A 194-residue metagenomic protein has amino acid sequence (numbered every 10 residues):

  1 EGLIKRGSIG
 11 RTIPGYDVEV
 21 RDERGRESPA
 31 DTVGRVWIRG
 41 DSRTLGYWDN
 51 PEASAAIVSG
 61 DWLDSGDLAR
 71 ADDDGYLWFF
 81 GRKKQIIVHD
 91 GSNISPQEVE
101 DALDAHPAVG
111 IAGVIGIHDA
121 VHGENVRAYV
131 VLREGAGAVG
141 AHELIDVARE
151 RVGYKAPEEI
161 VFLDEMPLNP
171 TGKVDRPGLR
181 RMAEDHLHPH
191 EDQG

Functional and structural regions predicted by a protein language model:
E1-L77, K83-I86, V99-E100: Conserved AMP-binding/adenylate-forming
R6, E19, E134-V139, Q193: Feature targets compositionally biased, intrinsically disordered low-complexity regions with long contiguous runs
G40, L45-G46, L68-K155, P167 (+2 more regions): AMP-binding/adenylate-forming catalytic core of the ANL superfamily
P51, D61, H106, A148-R151 (+1 more regions): Alpha-helix boundary/capping residues
R181-G194: Acidic/polar alpha-helix N-cap and adjacent early helical turns within long charge-rich amphipathic helices/linkers
